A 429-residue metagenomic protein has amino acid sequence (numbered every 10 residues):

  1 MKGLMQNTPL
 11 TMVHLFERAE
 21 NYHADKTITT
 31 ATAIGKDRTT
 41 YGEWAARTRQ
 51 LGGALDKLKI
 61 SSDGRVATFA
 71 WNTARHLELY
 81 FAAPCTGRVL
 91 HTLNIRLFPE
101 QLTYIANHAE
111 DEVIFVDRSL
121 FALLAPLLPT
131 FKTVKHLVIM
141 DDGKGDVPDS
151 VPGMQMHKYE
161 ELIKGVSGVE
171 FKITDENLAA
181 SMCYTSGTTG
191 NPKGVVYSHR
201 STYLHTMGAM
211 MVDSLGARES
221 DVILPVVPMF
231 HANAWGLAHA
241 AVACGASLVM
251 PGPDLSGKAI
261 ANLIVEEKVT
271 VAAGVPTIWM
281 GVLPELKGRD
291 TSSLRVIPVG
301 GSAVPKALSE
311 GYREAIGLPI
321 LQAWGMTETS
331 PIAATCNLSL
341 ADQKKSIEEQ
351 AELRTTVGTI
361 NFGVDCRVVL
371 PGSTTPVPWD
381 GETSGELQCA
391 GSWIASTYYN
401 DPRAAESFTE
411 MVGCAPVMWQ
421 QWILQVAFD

Functional and structural regions predicted by a protein language model:
P9, A24-T27, V138-I139, M154-H157 (+3 more regions): Conserved pre-ATP/AMP-binding loop-to-beta segment of ANL
L15, L58, C85-E161: Structural core segment of the AMP-binding/adenylate-forming
L15-T40, G145: AMP-dependent adenylate-forming
I28-F81, F98-T103, K158-E161: Conserved AMP-binding/adenylate-forming core of the ANL superfamily
D37-G42, A180-T206: Conserved AMP-binding A3 loop
W44-L51, L162-G165, V195-E219, F230 (+1 more regions): Conserved structural elements of the adenylate-forming
Y203-V222, F230-T270, E285: Conserved AMP-binding/adenylation subdomain of ANL enzymes
I297, V304-A323, T327-A427: Conserved AMP-binding/adenylate-forming
